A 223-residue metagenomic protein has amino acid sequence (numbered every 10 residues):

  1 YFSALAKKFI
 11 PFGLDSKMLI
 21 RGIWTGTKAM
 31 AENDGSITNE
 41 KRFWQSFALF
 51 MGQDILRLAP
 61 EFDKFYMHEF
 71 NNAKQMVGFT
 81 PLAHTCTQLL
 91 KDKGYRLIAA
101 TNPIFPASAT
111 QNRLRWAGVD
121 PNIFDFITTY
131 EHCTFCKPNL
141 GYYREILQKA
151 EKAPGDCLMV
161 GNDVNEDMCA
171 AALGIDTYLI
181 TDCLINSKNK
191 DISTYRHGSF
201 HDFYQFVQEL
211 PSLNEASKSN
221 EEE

Functional and structural regions predicted by a protein language model:
Y1-R21: Active-site neighborhood of HAD-like aspartate-dependent phosphohydrolases
I10-G13, G52, G94, G118 (+2 more regions): Glycine-centered loop/turn motif at secondary-structure junctions
L14-M67: A metal-dependent, Asp-based hydrolase signature
T27-K41, F70-G78, C133-Y142, A171-D176: Short amphipathic alpha-helical segments at helix boundaries and their inter-helical linkers
A31, N72-K74, L97-I98, T129-Y130 (+1 more regions): Short, contiguous strand/loop micro-motifs
T38, R42, L56-P60, M67-I98: Short, acidic loop-to-helix structural element flanking the phosphoryl-transfer center in phosphate-processing enzymes
H84, Q88, I104-F105, T110-E223: Asp-based, Mg2+/Mn2+-dependent phosphohydrolase catalytic module
A100-N102: A cross-family glycoside hydrolase active-site/sugar-binding cleft signature
